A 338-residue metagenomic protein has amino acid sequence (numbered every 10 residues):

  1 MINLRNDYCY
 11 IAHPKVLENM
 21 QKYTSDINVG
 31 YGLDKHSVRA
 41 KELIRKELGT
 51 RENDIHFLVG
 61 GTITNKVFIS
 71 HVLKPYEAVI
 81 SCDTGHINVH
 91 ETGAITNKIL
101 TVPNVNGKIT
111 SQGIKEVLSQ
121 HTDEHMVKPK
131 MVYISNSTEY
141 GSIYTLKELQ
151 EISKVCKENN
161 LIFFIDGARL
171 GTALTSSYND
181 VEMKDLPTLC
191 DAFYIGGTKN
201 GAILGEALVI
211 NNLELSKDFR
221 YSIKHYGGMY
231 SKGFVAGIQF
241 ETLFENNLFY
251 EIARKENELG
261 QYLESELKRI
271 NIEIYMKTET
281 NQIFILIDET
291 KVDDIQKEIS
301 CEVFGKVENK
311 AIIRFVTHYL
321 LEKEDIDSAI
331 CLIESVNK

Functional and structural regions predicted by a protein language model:
L4, T110-G167: Active-site phosphate-binding strand-loop segment of PLP-dependent enzymes
H13-G60, D83-T84, N88: Conserved N-terminal alpha-helix of the aminotransferase class I/II PLP-enzyme fold
E52-L73, V102-G107: Conserved core of the PLP fold type I
L73-K130: PLP-dependent aminotransferase-like
K74-Y76, Q261-V336: Conserved C-terminal alpha-helix-loop-beta "cap" of PLP-dependent enzymes that closes/shapes the active-site mouth
I143, V181-T280: Active-site C-terminal subdomain of aminotransferase-like
T145-K154, E158, R169-A192: Active-site pre-lysine segment of PLP-dependent enzymes
